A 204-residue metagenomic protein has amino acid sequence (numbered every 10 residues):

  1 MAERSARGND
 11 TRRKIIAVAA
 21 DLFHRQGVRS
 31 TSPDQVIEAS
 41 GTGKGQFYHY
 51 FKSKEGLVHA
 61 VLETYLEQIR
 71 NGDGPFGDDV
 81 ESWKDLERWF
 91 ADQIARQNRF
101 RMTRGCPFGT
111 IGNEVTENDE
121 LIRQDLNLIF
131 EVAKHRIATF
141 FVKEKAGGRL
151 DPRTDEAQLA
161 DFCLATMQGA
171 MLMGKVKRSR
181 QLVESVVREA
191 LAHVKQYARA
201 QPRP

Functional and structural regions predicted by a protein language model:
M1-D10, A200-P204: N-terminal intrinsically disordered/low-complexity leader segments
K14, V18, L22-G56, A60: Helix-turn-helix
A60, G74-R104, E156-A160: Hydrophobic alpha-helical connector segments
E63-I69: Short, basic, alpha-helical segments at the C-terminal edge of helix-turn-helix-like DNA-binding modules
D85, R99-Q124: Amphipathic alpha-helical segments used for helix-helix packing
A91, N127, A138, A160-L164 (+3 more regions): Conserved terminal C-lobe alpha helix of the protein kinase catalytic domain
R96-R99, T139, K143, L164-Q181 (+1 more regions): Amphipathic C-terminal alpha-helical segment
N118-E120, E131-L159, Q196-R203: Hydrophobic alpha-helical bundle segments that form small-molecule/ligand-binding pockets
